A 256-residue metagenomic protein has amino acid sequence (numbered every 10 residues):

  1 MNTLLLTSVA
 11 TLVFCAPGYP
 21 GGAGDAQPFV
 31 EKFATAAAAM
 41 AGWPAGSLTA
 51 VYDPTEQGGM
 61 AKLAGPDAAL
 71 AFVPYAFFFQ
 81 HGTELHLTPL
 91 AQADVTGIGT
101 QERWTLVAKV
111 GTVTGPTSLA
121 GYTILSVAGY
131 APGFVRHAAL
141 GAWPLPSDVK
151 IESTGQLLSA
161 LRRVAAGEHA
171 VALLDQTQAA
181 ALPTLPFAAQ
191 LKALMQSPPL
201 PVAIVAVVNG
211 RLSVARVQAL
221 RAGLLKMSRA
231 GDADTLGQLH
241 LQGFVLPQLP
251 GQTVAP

Functional and structural regions predicted by a protein language model:
T3-A10: Sec-dependent N-terminal signal peptides
T11-F79: Extracytoplasmic small-molecule ligand-binding "clamshell" domains of the periplasmic binding protein/Venus flytrap
L12-Y19, A23, A91-L106, F187-S228 (+1 more regions): Periplasmic-binding protein-like
V13-M40, T100-L161, A166, T177 (+2 more regions): Bilobed "Venus flytrap"/periplasmic-binding protein-like clamshell domains and structurally analogous long
L48-A61, K150-R162, P201: Short helix-initiation/N-cap motifs at beta->coil->alpha
Q57-S118, A131-P132: Acidic, polar ligand-binding/catalytic clefts
F72-L85, R163-L191: A ligand-binding cleft/hinge motif common to bilobed small-molecule-binding domains
Y75-F77, K109-G111, G129, Q176-Q178 (+2 more regions): Solvent-exposed coil/turn segments that connect beta secondary-structure elements in extracytoplasmic/periplasmic
